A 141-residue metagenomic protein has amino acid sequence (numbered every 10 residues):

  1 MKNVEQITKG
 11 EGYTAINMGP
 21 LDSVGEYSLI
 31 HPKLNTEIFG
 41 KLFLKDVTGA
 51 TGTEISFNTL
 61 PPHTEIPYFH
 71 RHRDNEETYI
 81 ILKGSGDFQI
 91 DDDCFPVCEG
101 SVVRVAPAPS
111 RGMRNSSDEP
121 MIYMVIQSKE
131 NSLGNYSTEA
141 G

Functional and structural regions predicted by a protein language model:
M1-G52, N135-G141: A short, N-terminal "cap"/entry segment at the start of jelly-roll beta-barrel domains of the cupin/DSBH fold
E37-L44, S56-R73: Conserved short histidine dyad/triad with adjacent acidic residue
K45-V47, P67-H72, R114-S116, Y136: Short histidine-centered beta-strand/loop micro-motifs that create catalytic or ligand/metal-coordination sites
F57, R104, E119-N135: A short hydrophobic beta-strand segment most commonly corresponding to one strand of the jelly-roll/cupin
Y68, F88-Q89, V105, R111-S117: Short beta-strand His + acidic residue motifs that chelate non-heme Fe in jelly-roll/DSBH and cupin folds
D74, D93, P109-S110, E119 (+1 more regions): A generic "binding-loop/recognition-motif" signal
D74-E76, I80-G86: Glycine- and acidic-residue-biased ligand/ion/polar-headgroup-sensing regions
D92-P107: Short acidic-glycine-tyrosine-enriched beta hairpin
